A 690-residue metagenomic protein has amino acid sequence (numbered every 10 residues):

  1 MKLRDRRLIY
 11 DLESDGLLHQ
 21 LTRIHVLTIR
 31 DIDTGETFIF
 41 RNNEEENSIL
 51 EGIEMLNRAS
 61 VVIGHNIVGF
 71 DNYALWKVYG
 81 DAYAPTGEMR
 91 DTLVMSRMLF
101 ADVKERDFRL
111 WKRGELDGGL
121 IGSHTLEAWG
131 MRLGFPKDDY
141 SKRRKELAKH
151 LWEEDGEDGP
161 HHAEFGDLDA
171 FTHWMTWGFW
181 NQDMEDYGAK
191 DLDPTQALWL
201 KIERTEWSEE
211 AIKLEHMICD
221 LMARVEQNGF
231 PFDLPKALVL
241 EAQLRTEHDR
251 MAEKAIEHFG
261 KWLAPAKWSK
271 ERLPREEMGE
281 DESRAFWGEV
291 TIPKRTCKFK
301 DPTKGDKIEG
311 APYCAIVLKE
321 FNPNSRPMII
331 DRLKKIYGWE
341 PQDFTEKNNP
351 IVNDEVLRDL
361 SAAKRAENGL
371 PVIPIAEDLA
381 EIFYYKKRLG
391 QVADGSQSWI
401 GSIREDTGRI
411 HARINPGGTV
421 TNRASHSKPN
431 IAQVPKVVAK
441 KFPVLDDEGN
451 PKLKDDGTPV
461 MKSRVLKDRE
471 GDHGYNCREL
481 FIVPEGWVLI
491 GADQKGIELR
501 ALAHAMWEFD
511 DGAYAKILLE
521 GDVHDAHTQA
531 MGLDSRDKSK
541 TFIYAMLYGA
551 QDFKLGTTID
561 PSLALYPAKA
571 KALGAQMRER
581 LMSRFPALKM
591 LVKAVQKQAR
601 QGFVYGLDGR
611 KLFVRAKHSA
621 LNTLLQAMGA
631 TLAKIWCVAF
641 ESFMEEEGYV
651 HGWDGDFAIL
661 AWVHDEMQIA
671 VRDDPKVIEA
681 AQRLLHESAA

Functional and structural regions predicted by a protein language model:
M1-D5, I53-L56, H473-V488, V650-G652: A short acidic-Thr-Gly-centered motif at the start of a beta-strand
K2-E13, L21, V26, G35 (+8 more regions): Conserved "right-hand" nucleotidyltransferase catalytic core of DNA-directed polymerases
L18, T22, I29, G35-L50 (+3 more regions): Active-site-proximal helix-loop-helix substrate-binding element of RNase H-like nuclease domains
L27, V68-D81, M95-V103, I329-G338 (+1 more regions): Short active-site loop/helix that positions an aromatic residue
R90-D91, F481-E498, M546-G549, L555: Conserved catalytic palm subdomain of right-hand nucleotidyl-transferase polymerases, strongest for RNA-directed enzymes
H411-A412, P416-T419, A526-W662, R672-D673: Conserved catalytic core of nucleic-acid polymerases
D674-R683: Short, conserved charged micro-motifs
L685-A690: A common structural junction motif
